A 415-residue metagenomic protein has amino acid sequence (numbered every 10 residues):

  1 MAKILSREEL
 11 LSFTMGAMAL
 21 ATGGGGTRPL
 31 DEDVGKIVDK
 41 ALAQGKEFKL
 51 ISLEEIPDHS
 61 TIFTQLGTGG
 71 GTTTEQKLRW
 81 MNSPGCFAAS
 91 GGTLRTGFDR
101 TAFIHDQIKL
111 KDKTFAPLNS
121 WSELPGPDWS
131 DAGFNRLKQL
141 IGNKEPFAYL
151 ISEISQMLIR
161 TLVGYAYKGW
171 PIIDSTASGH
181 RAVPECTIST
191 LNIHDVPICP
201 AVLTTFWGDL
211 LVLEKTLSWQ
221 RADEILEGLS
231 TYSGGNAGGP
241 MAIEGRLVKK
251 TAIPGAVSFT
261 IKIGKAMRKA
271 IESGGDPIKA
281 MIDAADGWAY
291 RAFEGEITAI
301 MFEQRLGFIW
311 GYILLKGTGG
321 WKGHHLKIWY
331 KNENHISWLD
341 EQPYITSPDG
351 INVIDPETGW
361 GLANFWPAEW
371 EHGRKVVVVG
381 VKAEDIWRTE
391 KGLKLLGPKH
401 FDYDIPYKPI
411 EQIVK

Functional and structural regions predicted by a protein language model:
L11-G70, G361-E384: N-terminal low-complexity or amphipathic/hydrophobic leaders
F13-V34, S155-S175, G179-A182: Conserved phosphate/anionic-ligand binding catalytic regions in large, soluble enzymes, centered on
L53-K77, T187-L229: A structural-propensity feature for long, helix-poor, extended segments
I56-E145: Glycine-rich oxoanion-binding loops at beta->alpha junctions
A201-A266: Phosphate/diphosphate-binding glycine-rich loops and adjacent basic-rich segments that engage nucleotide
S233-L247, I278-I282, R291, D385-G392: Flexible, glycine/charged-enriched surface loops at secondary-structure junctions
I263-T318: Oxyanion-binding "anion nests"
T298-K415: C-terminal non-catalytic interaction/assembly regions of soluble proteins
